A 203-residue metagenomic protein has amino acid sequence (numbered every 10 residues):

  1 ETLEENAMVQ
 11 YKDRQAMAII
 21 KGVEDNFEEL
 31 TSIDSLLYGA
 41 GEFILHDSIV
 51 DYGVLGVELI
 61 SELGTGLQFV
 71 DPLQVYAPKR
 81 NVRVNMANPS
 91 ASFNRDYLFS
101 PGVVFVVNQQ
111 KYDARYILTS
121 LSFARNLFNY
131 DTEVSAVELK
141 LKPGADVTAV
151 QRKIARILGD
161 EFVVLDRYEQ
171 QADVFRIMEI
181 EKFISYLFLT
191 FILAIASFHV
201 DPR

Functional and structural regions predicted by a protein language model:
N6-H46, R95, L118: The feature marks short, hydrophobic/small-residue-biased sequence motifs that occur predominantly
E28, L59-I60, A124: A generic structural signal for short hydrophobic patches within well-formed alpha-helices
D51, V57-T65, D71: Secretory/export targeting leaders with adjacent low-complexity proregions
L55, Q68-E161: Basic-flanked hydrophobic alpha-helices used for secretion and membrane insertion
P143, V147-D201: Peri-transmembrane interface segments
